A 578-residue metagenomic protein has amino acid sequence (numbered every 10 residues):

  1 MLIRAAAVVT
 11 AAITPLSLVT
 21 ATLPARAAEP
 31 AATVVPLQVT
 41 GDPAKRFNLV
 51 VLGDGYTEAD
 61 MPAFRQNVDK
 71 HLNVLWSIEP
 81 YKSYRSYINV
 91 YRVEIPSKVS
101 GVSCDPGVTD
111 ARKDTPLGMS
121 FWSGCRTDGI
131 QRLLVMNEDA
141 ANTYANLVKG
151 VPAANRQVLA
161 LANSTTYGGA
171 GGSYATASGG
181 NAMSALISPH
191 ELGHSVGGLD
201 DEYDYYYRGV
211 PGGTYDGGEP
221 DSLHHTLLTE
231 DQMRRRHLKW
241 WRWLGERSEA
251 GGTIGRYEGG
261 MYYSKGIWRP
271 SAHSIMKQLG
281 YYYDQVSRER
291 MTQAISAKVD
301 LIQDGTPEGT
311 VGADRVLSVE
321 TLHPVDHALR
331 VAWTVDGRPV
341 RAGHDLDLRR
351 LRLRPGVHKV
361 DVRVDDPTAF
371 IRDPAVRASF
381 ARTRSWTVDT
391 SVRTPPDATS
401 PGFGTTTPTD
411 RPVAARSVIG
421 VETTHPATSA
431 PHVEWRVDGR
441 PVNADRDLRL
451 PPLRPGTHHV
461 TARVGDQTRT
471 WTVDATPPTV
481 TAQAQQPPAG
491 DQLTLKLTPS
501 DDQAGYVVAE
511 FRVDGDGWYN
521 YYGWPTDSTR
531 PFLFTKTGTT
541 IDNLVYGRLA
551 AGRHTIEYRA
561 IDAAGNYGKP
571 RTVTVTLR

Functional and structural regions predicted by a protein language model:
M1-A28: Secretory targeting and sorting signals
A28-A145, G179, T368-F370: Propeptide-to-catalytic entry region of secreted or membrane-anchored zinc metalloproteases
A63-F64, G168-P189: Short pre-active-site segment immediately N-terminal to the catalytic Zn-binding motif
G101-C104, N142-S178: Catalytic zinc-binding patch centered on the HExxH motif and its immediate surroundings that defines zinc-dependent
L192-R208: Catalytic Zn2+-binding segment of zinc metalloproteases
Y203-H344, H358-R384, D389-P408, A414 (+2 more regions): Replace "(M1/M4/M9/M12/WLM)" with "(e.g., M1/M4/M8/M9/M12/M26/WLM)" and add "not limited to" to clarify scope
A313-L317, A415-I419, D491-L495: Structural beta-strand segments of beta-rich domains
H327-R384, D410-P412, E422-R578: Long, low-complexity serine/threonine/glycine- and acidic-rich segments characteristic of extracellular
